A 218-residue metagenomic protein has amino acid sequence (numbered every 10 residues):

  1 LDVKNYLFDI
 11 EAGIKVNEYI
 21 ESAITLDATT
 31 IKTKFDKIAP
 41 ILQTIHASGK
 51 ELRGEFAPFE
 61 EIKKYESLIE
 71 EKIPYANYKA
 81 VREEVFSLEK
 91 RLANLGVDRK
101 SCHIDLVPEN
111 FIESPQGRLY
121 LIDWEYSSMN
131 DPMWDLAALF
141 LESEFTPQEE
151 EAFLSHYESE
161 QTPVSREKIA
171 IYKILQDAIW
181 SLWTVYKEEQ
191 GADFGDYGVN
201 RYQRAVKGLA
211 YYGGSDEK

Functional and structural regions predicted by a protein language model:
L1-A57, L68, K72-K79: ATP-binding pocket architecture of kinase catalytic cores
K50-I104, P115-Q116: An alpha-helical support segment within catalytic cores of ATP-dependent transferases
A76, A80, L182-K218: ATP/Mg2+ or Mg2+-diphosphate-binding catalytic cores that bind nucleotide phosphates or diphosphates via glycine-rich
S101, Y120-D123: Pre-DFG segment of protein kinase catalytic domains
M133-Q161, I174-A192, R204: Active-site activation/catalytic loop segments of kinase-like enzymes and analogous catalytic loops in related
E167, I171-L175: Start-of-helix signal in alpha-solenoid helical-repeat scaffolds, especially tetratricopeptide repeats
